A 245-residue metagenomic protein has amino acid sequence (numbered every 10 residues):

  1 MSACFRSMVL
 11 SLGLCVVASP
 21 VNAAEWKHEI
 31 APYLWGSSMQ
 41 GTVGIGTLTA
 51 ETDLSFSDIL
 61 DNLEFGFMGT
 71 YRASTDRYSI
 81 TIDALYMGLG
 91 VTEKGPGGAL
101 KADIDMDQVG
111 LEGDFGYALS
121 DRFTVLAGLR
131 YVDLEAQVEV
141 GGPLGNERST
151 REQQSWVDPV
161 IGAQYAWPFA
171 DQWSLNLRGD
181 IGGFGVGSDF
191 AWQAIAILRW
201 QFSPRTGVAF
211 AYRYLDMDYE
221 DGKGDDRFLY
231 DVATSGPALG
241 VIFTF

Functional and structural regions predicted by a protein language model:
A23-G90, A238-G240, T244: Short glycine/proline- and aromatic-enriched beta-strand/turn motifs that initiate or cap beta-hairpins
A24, L48, L63-F67, D105-L111 (+3 more regions): Residues that define the transmembrane beta-barrel architecture of outer-membrane proteins
I30, G69-T75, L111-Y117, A127-L129 (+3 more regions): Residues on the lipid-exposed face of transmembrane beta-strands in outer-membrane beta-barrel proteins
I30-G36, I82-Y86, A127-Y131, L177-I181 (+2 more regions): Transmembrane beta-barrel strands of outer-membrane/channel proteins
T42-D58, L89-M106, L134-Q153, Y219-Y230: Flexible, solvent-exposed loop segments that connect beta-strands
R77-I80, R122-V125, D171-L175, R205-V208: Repeated loop/turn-to-beta-strand initiation elements of outer-membrane beta-barrel proteins
W173-G185, D189: Transmembrane beta-strand segments that form the barrel wall of outer-membrane beta-barrel proteins
A194-F245: Predominantly the C-terminal beta-signal and adjacent terminal strand-loop region of outer-membrane beta-barrel
